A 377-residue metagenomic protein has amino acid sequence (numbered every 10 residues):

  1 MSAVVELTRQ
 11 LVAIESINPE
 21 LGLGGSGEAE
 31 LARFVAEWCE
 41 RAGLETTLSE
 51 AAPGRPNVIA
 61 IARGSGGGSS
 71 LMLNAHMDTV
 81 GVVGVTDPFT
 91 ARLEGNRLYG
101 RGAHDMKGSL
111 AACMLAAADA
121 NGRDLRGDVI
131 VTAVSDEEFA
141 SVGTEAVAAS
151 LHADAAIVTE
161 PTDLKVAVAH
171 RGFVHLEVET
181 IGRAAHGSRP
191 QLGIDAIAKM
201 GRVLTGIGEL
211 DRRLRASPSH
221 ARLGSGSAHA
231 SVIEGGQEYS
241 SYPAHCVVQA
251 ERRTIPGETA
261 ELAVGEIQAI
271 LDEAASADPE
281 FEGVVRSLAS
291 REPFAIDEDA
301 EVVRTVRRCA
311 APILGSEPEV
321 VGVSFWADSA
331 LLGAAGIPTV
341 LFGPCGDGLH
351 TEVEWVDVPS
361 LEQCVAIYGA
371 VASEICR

Functional and structural regions predicted by a protein language model:
M1-R101, G122-L125, I375: Acidic/His- and Gly-rich active-site-bordering loop/insert found across diverse amide/peptide-bond hydrolases
V5, A29-R33, L110, V264-Q268 (+1 more regions): Short, surface-exposed alpha-helical segments at coil->helix boundaries
E15, W38-C39, E160, M200 (+1 more regions): Residue-level signal for inorganic ion chemistry
N74-A75, T132-V134, I157-E160, E179-I181 (+1 more regions): Short beta-strand segments
R97-A112, H186, D328: Glycine/serine-rich anion-binding loops at beta->alpha junctions that coordinate negatively charged ligand groups
M106-H175, C376-R377: Acidic/histidine-rich catalytic neighborhood of metal-dependent amide-processing enzymes
V168, H175-R377: Metal-dependent amide/peptide-bond hydrolase catalytic core, centered on the "pita-bread" metallohydrolase fold
